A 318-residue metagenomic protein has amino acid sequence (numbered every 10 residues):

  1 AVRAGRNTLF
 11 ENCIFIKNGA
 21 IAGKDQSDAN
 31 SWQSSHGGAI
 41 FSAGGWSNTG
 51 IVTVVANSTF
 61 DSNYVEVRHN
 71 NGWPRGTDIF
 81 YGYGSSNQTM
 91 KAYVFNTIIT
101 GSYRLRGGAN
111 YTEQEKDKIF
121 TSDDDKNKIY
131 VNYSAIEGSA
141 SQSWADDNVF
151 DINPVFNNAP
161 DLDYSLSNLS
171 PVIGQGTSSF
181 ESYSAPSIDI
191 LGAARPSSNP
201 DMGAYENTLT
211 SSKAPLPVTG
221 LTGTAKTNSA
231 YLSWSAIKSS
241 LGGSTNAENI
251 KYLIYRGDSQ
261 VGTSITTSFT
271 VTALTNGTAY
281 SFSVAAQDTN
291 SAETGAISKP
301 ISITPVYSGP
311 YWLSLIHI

Functional and structural regions predicted by a protein language model:
V2-S167, S182, L191, P196: Predominantly extracellular beta-rich ligand-binding scaffolds that present long acidic/polar faces for carbohydrate
P160-D161, L169, L191, A214 (+2 more regions): Residue-level recognition of short loop/turn positions
S170-K213, Y307-W312: Surface beta-loop-beta hairpin patches that serve as ligand-binding interfaces in beta-rich domains
S211-N246, N276, A292-L313: Pro/Thr/Ser/Gly-rich low-complexity, intrinsically disordered linker/stalk tracts
K238-V261: Extracellular low-complexity, O-glycosylation-prone stalks/linkers
I265-F269: Short S/T/G- and acidic-enriched coil/turn segments that sit immediately N-terminal to beta-strands in beta-sandwich
V271-N290: Beta-strand-rich modules
I316-I318: Conserved small/polar residues in nucleotide/adenosyl-binding loops
